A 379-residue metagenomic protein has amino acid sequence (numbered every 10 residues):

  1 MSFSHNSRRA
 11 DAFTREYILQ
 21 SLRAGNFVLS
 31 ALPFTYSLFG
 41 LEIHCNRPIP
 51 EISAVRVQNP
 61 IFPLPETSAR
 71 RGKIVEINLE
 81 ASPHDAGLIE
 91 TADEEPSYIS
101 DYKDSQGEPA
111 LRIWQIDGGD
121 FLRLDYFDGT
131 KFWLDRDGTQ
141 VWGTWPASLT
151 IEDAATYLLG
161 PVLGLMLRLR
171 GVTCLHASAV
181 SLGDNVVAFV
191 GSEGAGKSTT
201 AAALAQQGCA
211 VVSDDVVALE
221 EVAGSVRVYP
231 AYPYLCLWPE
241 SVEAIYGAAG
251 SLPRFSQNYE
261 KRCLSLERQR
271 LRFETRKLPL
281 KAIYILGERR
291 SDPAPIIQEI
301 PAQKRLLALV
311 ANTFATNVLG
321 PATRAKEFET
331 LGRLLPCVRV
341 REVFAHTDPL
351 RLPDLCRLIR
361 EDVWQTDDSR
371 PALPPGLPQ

Functional and structural regions predicted by a protein language model:
S2-R8: Extreme N-terminal basic, low-complexity initiation segments that serve as generic localization/processing leaders
F13-I18, L22-R71, S178-S192, Q206-P378: Glycine-rich, often acidic-flanked micro-motifs that create phosphate/phosphodiester-binding or positioning elements
N46-D104: N-terminal "assembly arms/tails" that initiate or stabilize quaternary assembly in self-assembling proteins
E90-D125: N-terminal low-complexity, intrinsically disordered segments
D120-L169: Charged, amphipathic alpha-helical linker segments immediately N-terminal to NTP-binding catalytic cores
L169-A179: Pre-Walker A adenine-sensing motif
K197: Conserved lysine of the Walker
T200-A201: Post-Walker A alpha-helix
